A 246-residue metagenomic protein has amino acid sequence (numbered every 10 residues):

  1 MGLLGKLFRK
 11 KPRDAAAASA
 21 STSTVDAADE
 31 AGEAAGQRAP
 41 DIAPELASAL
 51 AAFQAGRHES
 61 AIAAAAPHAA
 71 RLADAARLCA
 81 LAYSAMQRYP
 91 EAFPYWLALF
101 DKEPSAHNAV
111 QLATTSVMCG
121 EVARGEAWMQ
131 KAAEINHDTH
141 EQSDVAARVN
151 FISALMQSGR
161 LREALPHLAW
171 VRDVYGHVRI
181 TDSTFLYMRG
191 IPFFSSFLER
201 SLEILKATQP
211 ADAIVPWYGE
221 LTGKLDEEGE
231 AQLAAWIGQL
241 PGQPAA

Functional and structural regions predicted by a protein language model:
G2-A28, Q157-A246: Eukaryotic alpha-helical solenoid repeat scaffolds
G32-A85: Alpha-helical segment of the N-proximal tetratricopeptide repeat
P40, R71, L78, P104 (+3 more regions): Structural signature of alpha-solenoid helical repeat junctions
A43, A47, L78, Q111 (+3 more regions): "A position-specific structural signal for the A-helix of alpha-solenoid helical repeats
A65, L72, E103, I135-T139 (+2 more regions): Alpha-helical junction/boundary sensor with strong preference for TPR arrays
